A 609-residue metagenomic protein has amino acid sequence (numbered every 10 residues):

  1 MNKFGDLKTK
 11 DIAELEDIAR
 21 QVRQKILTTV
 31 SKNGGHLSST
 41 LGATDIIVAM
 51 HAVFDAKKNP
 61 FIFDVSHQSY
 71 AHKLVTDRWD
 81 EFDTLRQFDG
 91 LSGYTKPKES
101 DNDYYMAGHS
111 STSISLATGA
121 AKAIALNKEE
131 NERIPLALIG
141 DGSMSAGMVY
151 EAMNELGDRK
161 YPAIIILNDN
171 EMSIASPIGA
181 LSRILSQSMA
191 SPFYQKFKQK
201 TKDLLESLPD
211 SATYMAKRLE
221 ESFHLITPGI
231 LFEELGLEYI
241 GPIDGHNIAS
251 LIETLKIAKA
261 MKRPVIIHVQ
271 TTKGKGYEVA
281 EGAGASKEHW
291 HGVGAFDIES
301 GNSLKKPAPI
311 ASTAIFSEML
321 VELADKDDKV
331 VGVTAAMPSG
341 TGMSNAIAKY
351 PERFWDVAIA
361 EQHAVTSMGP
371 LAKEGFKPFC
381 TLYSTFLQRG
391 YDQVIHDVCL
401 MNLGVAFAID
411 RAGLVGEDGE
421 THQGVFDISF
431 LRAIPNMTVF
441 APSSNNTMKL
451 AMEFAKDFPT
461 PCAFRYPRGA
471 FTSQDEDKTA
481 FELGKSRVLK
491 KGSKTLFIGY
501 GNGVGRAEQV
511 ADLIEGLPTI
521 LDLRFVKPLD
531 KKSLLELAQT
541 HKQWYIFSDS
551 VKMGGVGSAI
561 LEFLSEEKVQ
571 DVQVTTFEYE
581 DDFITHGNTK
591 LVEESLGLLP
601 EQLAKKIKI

Functional and structural regions predicted by a protein language model:
M1-T76, E233-L251, V265-H268: N-terminal amphipathic, basic-rich helices that act as targeting or association modules
A19, L37-R159, V330, A335 (+1 more regions): Cofactor-binding active-site loop characterized by glycine-rich and histidine/acidic residues
L37, G140-S145, G245-H246, I310 (+2 more regions): Short, glycine-rich nucleotide/cofactor-binding loops
I47, H51, A121, L136-G140 (+12 more regions): Short, well-ordered alpha-helical packing segments
T84-L116, L126-E130, D158-E288, G292 (+6 more regions): Thiamine diphosphate
I124-N127, E132-L136, H246, F376-F386: Glycine-rich phosphate/pyrophosphate-binding loops and their adjacent beta-strand/loop elements at enzyme active sites
P135, I139-A152, G342, F354 (+3 more regions): Extended, hydrophobic alpha-helical segments in both membrane/secreted and soluble proteins
H291-S300, R432-E476: Helix-enriched interaction subdomains in cytosolic or periplasmic regions, typified by TIR/SEFIR signaling/NADase cores
